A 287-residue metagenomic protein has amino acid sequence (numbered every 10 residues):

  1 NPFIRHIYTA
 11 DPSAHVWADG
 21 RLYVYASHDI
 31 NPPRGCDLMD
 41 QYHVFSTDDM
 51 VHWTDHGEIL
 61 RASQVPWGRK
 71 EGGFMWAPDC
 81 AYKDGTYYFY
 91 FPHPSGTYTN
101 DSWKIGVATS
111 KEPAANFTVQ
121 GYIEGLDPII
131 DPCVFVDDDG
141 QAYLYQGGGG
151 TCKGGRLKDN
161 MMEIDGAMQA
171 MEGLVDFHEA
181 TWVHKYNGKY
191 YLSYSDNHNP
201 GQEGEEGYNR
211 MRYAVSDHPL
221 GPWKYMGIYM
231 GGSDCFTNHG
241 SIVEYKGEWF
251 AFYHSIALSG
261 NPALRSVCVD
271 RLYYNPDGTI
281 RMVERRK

Functional and structural regions predicted by a protein language model:
N1-K287: Carbohydrate-active catalytic/glycan-binding domains of CAZyme proteins, especially the secreted or lumenal ectodomains
